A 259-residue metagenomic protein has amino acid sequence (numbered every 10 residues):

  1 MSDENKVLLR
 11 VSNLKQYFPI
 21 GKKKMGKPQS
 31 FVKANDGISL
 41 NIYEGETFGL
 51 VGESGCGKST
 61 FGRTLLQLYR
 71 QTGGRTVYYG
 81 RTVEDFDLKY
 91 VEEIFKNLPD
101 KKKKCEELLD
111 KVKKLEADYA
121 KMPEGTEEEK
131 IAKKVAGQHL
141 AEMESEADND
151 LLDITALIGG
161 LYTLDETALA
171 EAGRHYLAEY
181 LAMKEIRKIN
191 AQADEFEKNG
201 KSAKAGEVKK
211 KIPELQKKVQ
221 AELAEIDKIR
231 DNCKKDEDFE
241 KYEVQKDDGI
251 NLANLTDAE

Functional and structural regions predicted by a protein language model:
M1-E259: ABC transporter nucleotide-binding domains
